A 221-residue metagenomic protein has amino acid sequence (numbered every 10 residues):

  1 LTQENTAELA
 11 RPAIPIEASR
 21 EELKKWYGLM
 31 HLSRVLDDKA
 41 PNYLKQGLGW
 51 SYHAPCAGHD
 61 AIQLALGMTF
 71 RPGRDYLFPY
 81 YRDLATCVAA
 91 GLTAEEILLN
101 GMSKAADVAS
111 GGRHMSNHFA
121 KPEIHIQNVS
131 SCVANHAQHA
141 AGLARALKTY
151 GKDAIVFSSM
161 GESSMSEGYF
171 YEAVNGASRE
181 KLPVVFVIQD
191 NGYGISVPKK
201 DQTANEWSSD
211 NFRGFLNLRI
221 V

Functional and structural regions predicted by a protein language model:
L1-Q63, M68-T69: Conserved acidic/glycine
T2-T6, G142, K199, R219: Generic signature of intrinsically disordered, low-complexity, basic-rich segments and short cationic peptides
L9-I14, P122-E123, G214-I220: A short small-residue
R11-P12, K25, F157-S159, Y193-G194: A short, structure-level motif marking secondary-structure boundaries and short turns
D38-E180, P198-F215: Cofactor-binding active-site loop characterized by glycine-rich and histidine/acidic residues
H53, F78, V185-V187, R219-V221: Structured core elements
E180-K200: A short, conserved beta-to-alpha structural element at the edge of catalytic cores that scaffolds binding
Y193-V197, L216-V221: Short beta-alpha connecting loops at secondary-structure transitions that line or flank enzyme active sites
